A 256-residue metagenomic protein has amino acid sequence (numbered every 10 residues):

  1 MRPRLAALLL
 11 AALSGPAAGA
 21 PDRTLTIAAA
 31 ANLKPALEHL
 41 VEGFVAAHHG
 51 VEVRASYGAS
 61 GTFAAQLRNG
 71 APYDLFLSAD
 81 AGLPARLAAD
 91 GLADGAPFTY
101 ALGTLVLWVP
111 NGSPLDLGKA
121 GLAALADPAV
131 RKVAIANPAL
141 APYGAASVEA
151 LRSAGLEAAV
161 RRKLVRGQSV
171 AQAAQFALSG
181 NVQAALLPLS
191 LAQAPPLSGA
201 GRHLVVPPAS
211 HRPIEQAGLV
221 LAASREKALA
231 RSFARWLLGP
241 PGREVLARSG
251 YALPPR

Functional and structural regions predicted by a protein language model:
M1-R4: Positively charged n-region of N-terminal signal peptides that target proteins for export
A6-G15: Bacterial N-terminal signal peptides
A20-H48, E52-Y57, G61, A65-A71 (+4 more regions): Exported/periplasmic ABC-transporter solute-binding proteins
